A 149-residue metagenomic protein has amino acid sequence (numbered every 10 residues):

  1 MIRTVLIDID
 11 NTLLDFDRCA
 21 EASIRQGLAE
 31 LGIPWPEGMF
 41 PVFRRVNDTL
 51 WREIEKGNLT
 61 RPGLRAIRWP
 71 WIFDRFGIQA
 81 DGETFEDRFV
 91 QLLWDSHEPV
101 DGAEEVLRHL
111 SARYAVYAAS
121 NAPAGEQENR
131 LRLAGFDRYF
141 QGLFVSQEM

Functional and structural regions predicted by a protein language model:
I2-D101: N-terminal helical cap/lid subdomain that shapes the substrate entry/recognition surface in HAD-like hydrolases
C19-A22, L131-G135: Short, glycine/charged-enriched secondary-structure capping and boundary segments
G32, G77, R113-Y114, G135: Glycine-centered loop/turn motif at secondary-structure junctions
T84-E86, L92-S96, A103-A134, F140-M149: Substrate-recognition element of Asp-dependent hydrolases with the DxDx(T/V) motif
